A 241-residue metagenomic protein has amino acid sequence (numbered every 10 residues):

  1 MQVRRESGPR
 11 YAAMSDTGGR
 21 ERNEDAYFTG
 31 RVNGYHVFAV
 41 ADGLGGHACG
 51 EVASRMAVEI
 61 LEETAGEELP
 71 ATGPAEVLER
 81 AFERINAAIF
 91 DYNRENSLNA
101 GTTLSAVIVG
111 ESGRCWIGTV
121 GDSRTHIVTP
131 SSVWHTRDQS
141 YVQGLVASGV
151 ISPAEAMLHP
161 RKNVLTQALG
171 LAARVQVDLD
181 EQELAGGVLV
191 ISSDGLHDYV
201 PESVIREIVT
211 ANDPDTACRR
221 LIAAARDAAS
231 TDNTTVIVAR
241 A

Functional and structural regions predicted by a protein language model:
M1-A241: PP2C/PPM-type serine/threonine phosphatase catalytic domain
